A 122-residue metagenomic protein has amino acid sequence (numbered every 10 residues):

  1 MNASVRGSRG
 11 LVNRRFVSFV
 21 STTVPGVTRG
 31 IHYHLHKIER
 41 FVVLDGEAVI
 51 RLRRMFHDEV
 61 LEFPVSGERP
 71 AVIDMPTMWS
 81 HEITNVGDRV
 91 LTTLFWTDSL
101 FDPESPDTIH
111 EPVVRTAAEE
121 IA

Functional and structural regions predicted by a protein language model:
M1-R15, T28: A short, N-terminal "cap"/entry segment at the start of jelly-roll beta-barrel domains of the cupin/DSBH fold
R15-F16, I50: Beta-rich accessory regions
F19-K37: Conserved short histidine dyad/triad with adjacent acidic residue
R29-L35, V42, F63-V65, T84-N85: Short histidine-centered beta-strand/loop micro-motifs that create catalytic or ligand/metal-coordination sites
G30-H32, I50-L52, I73-M75, H81-G87: Short beta-strand His + acidic residue motifs that chelate non-heme Fe in jelly-roll/DSBH and cupin folds
H36-M55: Glycine- and acidic-residue-biased ligand/ion/polar-headgroup-sensing regions
R54-M78: Short acidic-glycine-tyrosine-enriched beta hairpin
H57-E59, S80-A122: Double-stranded beta-helix
